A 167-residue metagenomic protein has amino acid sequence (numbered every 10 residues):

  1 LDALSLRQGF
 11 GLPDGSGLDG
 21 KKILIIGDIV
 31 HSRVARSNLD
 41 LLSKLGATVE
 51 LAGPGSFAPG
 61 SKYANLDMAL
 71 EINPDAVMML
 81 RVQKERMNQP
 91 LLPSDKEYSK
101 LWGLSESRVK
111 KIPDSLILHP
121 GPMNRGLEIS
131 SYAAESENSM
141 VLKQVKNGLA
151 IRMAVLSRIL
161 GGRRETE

Functional and structural regions predicted by a protein language model:
L1-S5: A glycine-rich, Thr/Ser-enriched phosphate-binding loop motif common to dinucleotide/cofactor-binding enzymes
R7-L80: Glycine-rich phosphate/diphosphate-binding loop of Rossmann-like nucleotide-binding domains
I26, V30, K96-E97, K143: Conserved short-loop catalytic and cofactor-binding motifs
S32, R36, G103, M123 (+1 more regions): Electropositive phosphate-/nucleotide-binding environments in soluble metabolic enzymes
L51, E106, L142-V145: Donor-nucleotide binding loops and adjacent catalytic segments primarily of GT-B fold Leloir glycosyltransferases
G60-Y132: Rossmann-like adenosine-cofactor binding region
D114-S115, P120-E167: Adenosine-phosphate binding glycine-rich loop
